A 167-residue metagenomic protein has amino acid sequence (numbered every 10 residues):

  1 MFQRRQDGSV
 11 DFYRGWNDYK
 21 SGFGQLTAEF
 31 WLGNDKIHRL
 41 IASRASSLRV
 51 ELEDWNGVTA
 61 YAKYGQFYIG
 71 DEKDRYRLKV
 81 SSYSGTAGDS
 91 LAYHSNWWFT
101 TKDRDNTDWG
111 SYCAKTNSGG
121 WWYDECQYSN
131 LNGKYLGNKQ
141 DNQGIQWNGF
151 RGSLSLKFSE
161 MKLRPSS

Functional and structural regions predicted by a protein language model:
M1-S167: Mature extracellular or lumenal effector domains of secreted proteins and single-pass membrane receptors/adhesion
